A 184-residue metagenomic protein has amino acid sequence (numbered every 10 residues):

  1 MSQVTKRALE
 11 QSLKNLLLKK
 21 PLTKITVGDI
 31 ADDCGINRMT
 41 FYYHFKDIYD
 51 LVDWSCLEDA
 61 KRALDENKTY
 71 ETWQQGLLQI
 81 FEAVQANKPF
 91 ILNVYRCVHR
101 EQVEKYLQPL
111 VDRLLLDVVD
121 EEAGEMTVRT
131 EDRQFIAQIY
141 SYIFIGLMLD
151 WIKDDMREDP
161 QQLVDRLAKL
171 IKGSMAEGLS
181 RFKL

Functional and structural regions predicted by a protein language model:
Q3-K6, E10-K14, L18, T23-V27 (+4 more regions): An amphipathic alpha-helix adjacent to DNA-recognition modules
Q11, W54, E58, P109 (+5 more regions): Short, residue-level hotspots on alpha-helical faces of the histone-fold and other alpha-helical interaction modules
I25-T26, L92-V94, V103, P160: Short, hydrophobic secondary-structure boundary micro-motifs
T40, F90: Residues in the helix-turn-helix
Q74-P89, Q138, Y142, G146 (+1 more regions): Amphipathic alpha-helical segments that line or abut small-molecule/effector binding pockets and mediate allosteric
R100-E125, E131-G146, A176: Amphipathic alpha-helical packing segments from all-alpha helical-bundle domains
L116-D117, T127-F135, K153, P160-L163 (+1 more regions): Protein-protein interaction and targeting regions used for scaffolding, dimerization, and localization
D150-L184: C-terminal peripheral helix-coil segments that are non-catalytic and often amphipathic
